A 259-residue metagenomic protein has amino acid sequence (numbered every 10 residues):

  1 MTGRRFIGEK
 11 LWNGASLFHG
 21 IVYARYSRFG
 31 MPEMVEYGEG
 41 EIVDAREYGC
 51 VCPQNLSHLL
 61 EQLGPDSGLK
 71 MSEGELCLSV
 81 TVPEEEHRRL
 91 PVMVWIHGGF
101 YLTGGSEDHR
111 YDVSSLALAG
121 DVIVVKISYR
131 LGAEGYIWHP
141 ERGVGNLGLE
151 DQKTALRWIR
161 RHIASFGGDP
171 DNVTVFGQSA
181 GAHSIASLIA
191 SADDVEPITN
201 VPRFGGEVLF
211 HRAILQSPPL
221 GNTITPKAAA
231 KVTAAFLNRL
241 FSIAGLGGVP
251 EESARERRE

Functional and structural regions predicted by a protein language model:
M1-L149, P170: Non-catalytic accessory segments of hydrolases
G38-D66, N172, H183-S187, E196-E259: Mature extracellular catalytic domain of secreted serine hydrolases with alpha/beta-hydrolase catalytic cores
E75, G143-S165, A235: Alpha/beta-hydrolase active-site loop
Y101, G177-S187: Glycine-rich nucleophile elbow surrounding the catalytic serine of serine-hydrolase chemistry
L116, L188-I189: Aromatic pocket-lining residues of Rossmann-like dinucleotide-binding sites
S128, F176, S191, I214-S217: Alpha/beta-hydrolase-fold catalytic nucleophile elbow
I159, F166-S179: Alpha/beta-hydrolase fold nucleophile elbow
I163, A192-E196: Active-site catalytic pocket residues across diverse enzymes, especially alpha/beta-hydrolases
